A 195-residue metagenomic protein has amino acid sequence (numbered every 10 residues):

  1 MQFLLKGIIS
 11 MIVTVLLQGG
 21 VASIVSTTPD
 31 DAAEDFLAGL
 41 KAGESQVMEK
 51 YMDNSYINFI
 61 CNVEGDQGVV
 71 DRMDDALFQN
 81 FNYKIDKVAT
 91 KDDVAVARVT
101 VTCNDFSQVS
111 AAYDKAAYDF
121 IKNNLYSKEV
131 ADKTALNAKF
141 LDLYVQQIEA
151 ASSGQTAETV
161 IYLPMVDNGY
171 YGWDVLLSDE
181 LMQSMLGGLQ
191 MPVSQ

Functional and structural regions predicted by a protein language model:
L4-K6, T14-A38, A42: Short, low-complexity N-terminal intrinsically disordered segments enriched in polar/charged residues
I24-T28, L40, A89, D132 (+1 more regions): Extracytoplasmic/periplasmic, Sec-exported soluble proteins
D30-L37, S45, E49, S110 (+1 more regions): Extracytoplasmic/secreted envelope proteins and their assembly/folding machinery, especially bacterial periplasmic
E49-K122: Short solvent-exposed beta->alpha transition segments
D66-V70, F140-Q147: Short Pro/Gly-enriched beta-strand edge/turn motifs at strand-loop
D92, S107, Y144-Q147, G154: Charged, low-complexity helical/coil segments in non-catalytic cytosolic or luminal regions
A117-A138, E149-Q195: Short beta-strand edge/turn micro-motifs at domain boundaries
